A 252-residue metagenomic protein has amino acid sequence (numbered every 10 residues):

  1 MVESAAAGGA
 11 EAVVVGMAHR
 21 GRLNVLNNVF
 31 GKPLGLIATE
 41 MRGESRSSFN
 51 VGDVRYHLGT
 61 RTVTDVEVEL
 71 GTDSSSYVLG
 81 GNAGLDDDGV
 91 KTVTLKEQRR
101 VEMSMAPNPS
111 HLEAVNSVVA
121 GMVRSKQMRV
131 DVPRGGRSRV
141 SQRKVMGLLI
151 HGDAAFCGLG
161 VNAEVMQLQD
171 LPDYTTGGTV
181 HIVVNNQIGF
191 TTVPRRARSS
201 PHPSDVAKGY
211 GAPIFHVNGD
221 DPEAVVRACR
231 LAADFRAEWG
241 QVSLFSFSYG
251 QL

Functional and structural regions predicted by a protein language model:
M1-N162, M166-T179, T192-P194, Y210: Conserved internal helical-beta-strand scaffold that buttresses enzyme catalytic cores
M17-V25, V184-Q187, S246-L252: A glycine-rich phosphate-binding loop feature that marks nucleotide/adenosyl-phosphate handling sites
P33-L36, E238-L252: Glycine/aspartate-rich loop-and-adjacent alpha/beta segment that forms the canonical ThDP
K96, H202-A228: Conserved thiamine diphosphate
E164-L168, A228-A233: Glycine-rich, charged/polar anion/phosphate-binding loops that engage phosphate groups from diverse ligands
L171, V206, F235: Hydrophobic/aromatic ligand-binding patch that stacks against planar heteroaromatic rings of cofactors or nucleotides
G178-H181, T192-G211, S246-L252: Flexible glycine/proline-rich, aromatic-decorated loop/lid segments
F215, P222-E223, C229-E238, L244-F245: Functional cores that coordinate and move charged inorganic groups
